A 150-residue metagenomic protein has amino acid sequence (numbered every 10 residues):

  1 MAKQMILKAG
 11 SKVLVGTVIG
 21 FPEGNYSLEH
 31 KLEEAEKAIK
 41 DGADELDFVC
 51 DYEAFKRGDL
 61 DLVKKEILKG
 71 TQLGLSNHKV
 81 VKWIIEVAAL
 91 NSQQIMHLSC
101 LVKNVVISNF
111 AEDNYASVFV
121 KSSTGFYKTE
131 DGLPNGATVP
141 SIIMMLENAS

Functional and structural regions predicted by a protein language model:
M1-Q4, K8-S150: Alpha/beta enzyme core
